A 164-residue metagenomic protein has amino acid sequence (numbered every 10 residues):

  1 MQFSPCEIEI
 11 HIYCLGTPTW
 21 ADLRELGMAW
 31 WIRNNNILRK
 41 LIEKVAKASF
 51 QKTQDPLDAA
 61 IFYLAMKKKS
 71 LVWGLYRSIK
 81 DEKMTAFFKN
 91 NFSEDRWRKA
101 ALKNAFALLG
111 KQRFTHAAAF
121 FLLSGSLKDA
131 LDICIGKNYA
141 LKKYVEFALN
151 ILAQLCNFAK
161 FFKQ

Functional and structural regions predicted by a protein language model:
M1-Q164: Alpha-helical solenoid scaffolds
